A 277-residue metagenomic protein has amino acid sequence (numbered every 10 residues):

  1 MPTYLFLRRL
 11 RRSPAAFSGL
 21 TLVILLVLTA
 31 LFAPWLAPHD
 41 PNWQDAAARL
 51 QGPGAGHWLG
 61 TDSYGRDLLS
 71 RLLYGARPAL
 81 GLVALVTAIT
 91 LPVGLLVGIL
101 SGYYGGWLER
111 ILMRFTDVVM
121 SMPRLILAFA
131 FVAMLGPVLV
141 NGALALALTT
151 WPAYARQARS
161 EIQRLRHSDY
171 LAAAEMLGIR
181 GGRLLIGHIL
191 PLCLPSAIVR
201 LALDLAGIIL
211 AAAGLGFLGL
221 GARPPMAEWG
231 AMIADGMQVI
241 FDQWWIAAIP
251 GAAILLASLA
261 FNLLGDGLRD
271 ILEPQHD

Functional and structural regions predicted by a protein language model:
M1-N42, F115: N-terminal signal-anchor/first transmembrane alpha helix
R11-L22, L80, A84, F241-A248: Membrane-interface helix starts
L31-S70: Short membrane-interfacial helix/loop motifs at transmembrane-helix boundaries
W58, D62, L68, P92-V93 (+4 more regions): Generic hydrophobic transmembrane alpha-helix motif, especially the helices
L68-G75, L80, F115, M122 (+8 more regions): Short hydrophobic alpha-helical segments within the ABC transporter permease transmembrane module
L68-Y103: Transmembrane alpha-helix signature in integral membrane proteins
F131-M134, L146, E161-I162, A211-A253 (+1 more regions): Glycine-rich helix-loop "coupling/hinge" segments at transmembrane-helix boundaries in multipass transporters
T149, P195-L205, W244-D277: C-terminal transmembrane helix and the adjacent membrane-cytosol boundary/short C-terminal tail of inner/organellar
